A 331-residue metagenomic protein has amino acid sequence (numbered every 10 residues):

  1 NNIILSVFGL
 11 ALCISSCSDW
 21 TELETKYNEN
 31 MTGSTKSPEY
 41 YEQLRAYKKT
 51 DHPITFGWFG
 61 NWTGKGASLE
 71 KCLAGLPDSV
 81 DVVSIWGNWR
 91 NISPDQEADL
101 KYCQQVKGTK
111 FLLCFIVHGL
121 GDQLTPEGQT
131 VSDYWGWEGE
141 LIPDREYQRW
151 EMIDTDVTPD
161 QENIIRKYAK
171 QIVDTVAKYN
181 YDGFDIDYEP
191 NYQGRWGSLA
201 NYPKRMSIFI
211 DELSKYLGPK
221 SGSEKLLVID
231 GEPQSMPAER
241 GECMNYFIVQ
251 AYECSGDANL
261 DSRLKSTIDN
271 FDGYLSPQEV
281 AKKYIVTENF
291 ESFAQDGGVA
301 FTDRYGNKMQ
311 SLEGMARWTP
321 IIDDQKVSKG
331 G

Functional and structural regions predicted by a protein language model:
N1-L23: Bacterial Sec-dependent N-terminal signal peptides
C17-G331: Secreted glycan hydrolases and related glycan-binding modules that recognize and/or cleave
